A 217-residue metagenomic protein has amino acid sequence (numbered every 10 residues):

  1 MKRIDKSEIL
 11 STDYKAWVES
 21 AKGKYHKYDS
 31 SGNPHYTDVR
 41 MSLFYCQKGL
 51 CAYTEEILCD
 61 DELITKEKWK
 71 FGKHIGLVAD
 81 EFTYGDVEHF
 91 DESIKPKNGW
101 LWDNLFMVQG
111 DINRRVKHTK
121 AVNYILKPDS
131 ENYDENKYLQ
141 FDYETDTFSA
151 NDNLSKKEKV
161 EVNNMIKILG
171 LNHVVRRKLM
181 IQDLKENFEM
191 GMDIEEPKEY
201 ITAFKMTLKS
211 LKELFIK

Functional and structural regions predicted by a protein language model:
M1-D5: Generic N-terminal segment detector
I9-T65, F71-G72, P96-G99: Short, charged surface segments at domain edges that flank catalytic/cofactor-binding sites
E56-M107, V116-H118: Histidine-centered nuclease catalytic patch
K95-N104, R114-T147: Polybasic, low-complexity binding patches
G110: Conserved active-site neighborhood of enzyme catalytic/cofactor-binding cores
N153-K217: C-terminal, charged low-complexity interaction regions
